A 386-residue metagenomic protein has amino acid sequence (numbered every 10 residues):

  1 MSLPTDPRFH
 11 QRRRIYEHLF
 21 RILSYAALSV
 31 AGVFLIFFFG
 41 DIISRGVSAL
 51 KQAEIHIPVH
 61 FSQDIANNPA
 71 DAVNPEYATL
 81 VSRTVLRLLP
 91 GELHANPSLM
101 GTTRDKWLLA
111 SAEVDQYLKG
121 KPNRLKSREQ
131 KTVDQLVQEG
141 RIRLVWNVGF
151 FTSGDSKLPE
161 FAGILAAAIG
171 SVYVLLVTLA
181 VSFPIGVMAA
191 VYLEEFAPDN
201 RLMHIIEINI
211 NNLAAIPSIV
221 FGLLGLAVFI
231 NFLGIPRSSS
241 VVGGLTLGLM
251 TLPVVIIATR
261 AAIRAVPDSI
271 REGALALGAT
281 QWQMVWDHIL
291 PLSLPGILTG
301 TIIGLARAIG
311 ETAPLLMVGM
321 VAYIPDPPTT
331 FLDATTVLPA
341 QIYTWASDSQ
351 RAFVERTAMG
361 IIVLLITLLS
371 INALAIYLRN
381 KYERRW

Functional and structural regions predicted by a protein language model:
M1-L23, S29, G40-F161: Membrane-topology segments of multi-pass transport proteins
T152-L158, I210-L247: Generic hydrophobic transmembrane alpha-helix motif, especially the helices
F161-T178, I230-V254: Loop-to-helix entry region at the N-terminal start of transmembrane alpha-helices in multi-pass membrane transporters
T178-I210, L223, I376-K381: Transmembrane-helix boundary motif in ABC transporter permease subunits
R260, R264, L275, T299-I302 (+1 more regions): C-terminal transmembrane helix and the adjacent membrane-cytosol boundary/short C-terminal tail of inner/organellar
P267, Q281-G319: Transmembrane alpha-helices
A306-R351: Glycine-rich helix-loop "coupling/hinge" segments at transmembrane-helix boundaries in multipass transporters
